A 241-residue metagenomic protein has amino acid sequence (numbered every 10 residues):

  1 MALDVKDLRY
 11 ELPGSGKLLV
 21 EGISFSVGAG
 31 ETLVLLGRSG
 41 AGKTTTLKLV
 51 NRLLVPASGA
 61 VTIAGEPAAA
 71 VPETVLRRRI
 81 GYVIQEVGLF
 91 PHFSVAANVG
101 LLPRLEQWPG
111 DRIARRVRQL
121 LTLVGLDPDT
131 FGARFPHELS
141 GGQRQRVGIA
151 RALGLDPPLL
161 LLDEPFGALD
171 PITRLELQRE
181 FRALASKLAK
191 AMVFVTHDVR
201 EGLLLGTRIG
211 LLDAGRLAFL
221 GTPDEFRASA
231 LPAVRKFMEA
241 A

Functional and structural regions predicted by a protein language model:
N51: Helix-to-loop junction immediately C-terminal to a conserved catalytic motif
A68-G81, L105, G110-D111, F226-S229: ABC ATPase NBD coupling module
D111-T130, A183: Conserved ABC ATPase "signature" region
R134-L139, Q143: Conserved ABC ATPase signature
D156: Conserved catalytic motifs of ABC-family nucleotide-binding domains
L160-D163: Catalytic Walker B motif of ABC-type/P-loop ATPase nucleotide-binding domains
A214-G215: Conserved ABC ATPase "signature" C-loop
